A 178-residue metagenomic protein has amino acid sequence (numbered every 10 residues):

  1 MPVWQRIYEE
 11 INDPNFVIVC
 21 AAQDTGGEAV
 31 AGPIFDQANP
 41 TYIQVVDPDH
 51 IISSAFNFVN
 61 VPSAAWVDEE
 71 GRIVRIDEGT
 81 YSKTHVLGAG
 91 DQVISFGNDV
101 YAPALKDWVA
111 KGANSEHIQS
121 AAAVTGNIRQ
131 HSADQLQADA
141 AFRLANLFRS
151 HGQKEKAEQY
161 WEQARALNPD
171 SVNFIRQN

Functional and structural regions predicted by a protein language model:
M1-Q37, P48, I52: Structural microenvironment flanking redox-active thiols in thiol-disulfide oxidoreductases
G32-V61, A65-V67: Short, internal strand/loop/helix patches that form the active-site neighborhood or redox-interaction surface
D68-Q153: Thiol-/selenol-based redox modules, centered on thioredoxin-like and closely related oxidoreductase domains
S171-N178: TPR/TPR-like alpha-solenoid helical repeat scaffolds
